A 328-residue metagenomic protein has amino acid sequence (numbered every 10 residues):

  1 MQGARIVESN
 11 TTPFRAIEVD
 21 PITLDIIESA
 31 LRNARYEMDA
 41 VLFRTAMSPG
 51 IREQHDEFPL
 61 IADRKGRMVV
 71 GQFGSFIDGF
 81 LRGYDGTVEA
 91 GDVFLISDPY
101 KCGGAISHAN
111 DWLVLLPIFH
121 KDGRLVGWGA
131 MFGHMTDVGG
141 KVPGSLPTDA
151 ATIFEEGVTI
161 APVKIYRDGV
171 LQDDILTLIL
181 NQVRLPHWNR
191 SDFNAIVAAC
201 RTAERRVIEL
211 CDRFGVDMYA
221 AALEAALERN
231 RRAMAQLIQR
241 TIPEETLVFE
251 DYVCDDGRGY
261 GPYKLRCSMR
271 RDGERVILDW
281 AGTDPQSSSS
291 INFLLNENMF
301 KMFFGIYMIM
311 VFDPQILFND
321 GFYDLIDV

Functional and structural regions predicted by a protein language model:
G3-I27, T159-A235: N-terminal leader/propeptide and maturation segments of large enzyme subunits in energy/redox metabolism and hydrolases
A30-Q54, D85, L95, P99-G103 (+1 more regions): Short, basic/aromatic recognition patches
D56-F58, L113-V114: Short loop/turn microsegments at loop-to-beta-strand junctions
A62-G71, D78-G103: Regulatory sensory and allosteric helical modules in signal-transduction proteins and certain transcription factors
R82, C102-A105, L171, S289-S290 (+2 more regions): Hydrophobic core positions in small helical hairpin nucleic-acid-binding modules
W112-K121, A130, S268-M269: A short, hydrophobic, proline-anchored segment that marks a local hinge/packing element in signaling and regulatory
R124-Q182, Q286-S288, N296, F303: Gly/Pro-rich active-site capping loops and adjacent beta-alpha segments that organize cofactor/substrate pockets
R205-P285: Accessory "access/gating" subregions that flank catalytic or transport cores
